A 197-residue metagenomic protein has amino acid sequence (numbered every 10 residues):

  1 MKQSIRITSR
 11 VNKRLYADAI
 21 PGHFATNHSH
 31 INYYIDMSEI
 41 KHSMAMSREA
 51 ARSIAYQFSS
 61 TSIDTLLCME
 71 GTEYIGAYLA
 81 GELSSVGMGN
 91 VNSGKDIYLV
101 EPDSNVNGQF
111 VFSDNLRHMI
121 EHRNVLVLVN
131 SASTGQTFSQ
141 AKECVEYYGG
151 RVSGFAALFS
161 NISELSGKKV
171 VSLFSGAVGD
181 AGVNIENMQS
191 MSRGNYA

Functional and structural regions predicted by a protein language model:
M1-S62: Active-site-facing substrate-recognition patch
K2-N12, K142-A197: PRPP-dependent phosphoribosyltransferase catalytic core
Y56, G81, S85, E143 (+1 more regions): Short, well-ordered alpha-helices that flank and scaffold nucleotide-derived cofactor binding pockets
T61, I75-K95, E164-V178: Short acidic, glycine/proline-enriched helix-loop-strand junctions
S62-G71: Short glycine-rich phosphate-binding loop at a beta-alpha junction
T65, N124-L126, G154: Structural motif
G76-L126, T134-S139: Short, glycine/charge-rich flexible loops or terminal/linker lids adjacent to PRPP-binding catalytic cores
